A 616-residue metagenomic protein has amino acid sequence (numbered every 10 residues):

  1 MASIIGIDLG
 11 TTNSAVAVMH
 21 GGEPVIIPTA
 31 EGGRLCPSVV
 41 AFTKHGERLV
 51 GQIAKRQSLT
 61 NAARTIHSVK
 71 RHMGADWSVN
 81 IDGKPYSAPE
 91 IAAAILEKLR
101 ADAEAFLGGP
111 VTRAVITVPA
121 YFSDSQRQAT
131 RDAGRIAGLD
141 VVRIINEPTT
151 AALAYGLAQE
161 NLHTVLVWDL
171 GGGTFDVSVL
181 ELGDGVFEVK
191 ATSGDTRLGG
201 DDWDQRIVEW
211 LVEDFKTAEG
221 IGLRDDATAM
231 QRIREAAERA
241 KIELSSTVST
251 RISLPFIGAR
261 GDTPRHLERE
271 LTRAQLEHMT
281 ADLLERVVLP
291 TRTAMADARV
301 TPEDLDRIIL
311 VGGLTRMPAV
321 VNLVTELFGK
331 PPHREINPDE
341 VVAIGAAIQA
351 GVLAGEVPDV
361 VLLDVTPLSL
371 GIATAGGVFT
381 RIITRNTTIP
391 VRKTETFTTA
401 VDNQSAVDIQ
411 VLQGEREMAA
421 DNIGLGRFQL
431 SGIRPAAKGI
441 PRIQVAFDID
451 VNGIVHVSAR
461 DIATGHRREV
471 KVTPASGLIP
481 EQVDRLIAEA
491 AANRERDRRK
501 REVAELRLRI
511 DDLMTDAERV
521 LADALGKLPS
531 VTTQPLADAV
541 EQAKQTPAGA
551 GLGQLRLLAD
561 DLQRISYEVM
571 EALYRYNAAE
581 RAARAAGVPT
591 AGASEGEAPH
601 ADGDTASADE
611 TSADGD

Functional and structural regions predicted by a protein language model:
M1-A75, V79-P85, A101-D616: Oxyanion-binding/catalytic loops of NTP- or PPi-dependent enzymes
